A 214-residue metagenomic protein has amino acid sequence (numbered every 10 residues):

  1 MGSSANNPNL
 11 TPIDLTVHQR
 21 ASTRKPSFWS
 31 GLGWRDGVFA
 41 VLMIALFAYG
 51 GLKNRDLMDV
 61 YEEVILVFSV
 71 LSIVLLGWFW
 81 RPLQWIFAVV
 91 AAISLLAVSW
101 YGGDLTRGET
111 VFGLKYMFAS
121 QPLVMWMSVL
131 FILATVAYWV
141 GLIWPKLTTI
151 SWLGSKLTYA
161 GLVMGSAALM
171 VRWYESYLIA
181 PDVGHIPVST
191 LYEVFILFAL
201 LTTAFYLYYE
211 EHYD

Functional and structural regions predicted by a protein language model:
G2-T110, A119-D214: Hydrophobic cores of alpha-helical transmembrane segments in multi-pass integral membrane proteins
